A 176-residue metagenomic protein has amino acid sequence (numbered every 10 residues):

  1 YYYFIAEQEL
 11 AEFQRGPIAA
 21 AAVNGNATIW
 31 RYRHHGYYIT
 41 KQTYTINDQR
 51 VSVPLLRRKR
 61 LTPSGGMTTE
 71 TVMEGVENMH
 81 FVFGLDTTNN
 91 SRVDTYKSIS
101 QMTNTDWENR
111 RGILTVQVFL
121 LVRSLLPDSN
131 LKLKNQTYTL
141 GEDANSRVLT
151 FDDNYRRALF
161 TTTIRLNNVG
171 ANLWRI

Functional and structural regions predicted by a protein language model:
Y1-T115, F119, P127-R156, T161 (+1 more regions): N-terminal pilin/flagellin-like segments and related low-complexity appendage regions
